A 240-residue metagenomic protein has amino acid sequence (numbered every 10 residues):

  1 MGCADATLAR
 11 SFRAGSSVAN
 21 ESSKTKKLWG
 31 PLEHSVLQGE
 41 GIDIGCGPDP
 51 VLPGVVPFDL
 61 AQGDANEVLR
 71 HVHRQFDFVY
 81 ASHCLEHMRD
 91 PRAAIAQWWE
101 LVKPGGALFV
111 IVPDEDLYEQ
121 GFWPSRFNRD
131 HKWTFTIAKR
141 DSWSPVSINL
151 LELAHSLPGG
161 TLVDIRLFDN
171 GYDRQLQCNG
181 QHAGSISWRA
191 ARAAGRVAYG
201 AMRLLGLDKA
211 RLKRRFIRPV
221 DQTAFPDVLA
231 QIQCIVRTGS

Functional and structural regions predicted by a protein language model:
M1, A81-C84, R140: Short, flexible active-site loop motifs that bind/organize anionic cofactors or intermediates
M1-G2, F76: Short intrinsically disordered, low-complexity coil segments enriched in acidic
G2-H34: Class I SAM-dependent methyltransferase Rossmann-like catalytic core, especially the SAM/SAH-binding loop
S11-G15, G41, L212-K213, A230-I232: Short, charged low-complexity linear motifs
W29-G30, S35-Q120, C234-R237: Conserved SAM-binding loop
W29-V36, R92-W99, A107-S240: S-adenosyl-L-methionine-dependent methyltransferase catalytic module, highlighting the catalytic core
